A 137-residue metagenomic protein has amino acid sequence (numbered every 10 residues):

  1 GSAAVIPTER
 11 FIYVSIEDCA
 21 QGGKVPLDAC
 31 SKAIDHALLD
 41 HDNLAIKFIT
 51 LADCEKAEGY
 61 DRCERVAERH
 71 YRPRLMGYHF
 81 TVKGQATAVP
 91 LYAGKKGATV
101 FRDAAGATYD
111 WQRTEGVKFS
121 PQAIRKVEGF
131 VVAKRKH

Functional and structural regions predicted by a protein language model:
G1-H137: Mitochondrial intermembrane space
